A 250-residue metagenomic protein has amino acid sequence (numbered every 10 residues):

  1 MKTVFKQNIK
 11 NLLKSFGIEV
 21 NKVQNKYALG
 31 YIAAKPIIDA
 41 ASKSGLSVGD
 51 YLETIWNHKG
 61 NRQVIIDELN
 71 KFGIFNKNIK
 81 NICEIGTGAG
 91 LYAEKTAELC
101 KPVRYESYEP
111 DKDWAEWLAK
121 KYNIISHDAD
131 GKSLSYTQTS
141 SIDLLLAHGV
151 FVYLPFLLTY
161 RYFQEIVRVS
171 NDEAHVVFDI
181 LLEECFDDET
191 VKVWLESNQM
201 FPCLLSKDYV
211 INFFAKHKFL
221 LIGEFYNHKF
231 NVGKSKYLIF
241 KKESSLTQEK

Functional and structural regions predicted by a protein language model:
T3-I79, I85-L134, L154-Y160, H175-K250: Class I (Rossmann-like) S-adenosyl-L-methionine-dependent methyltransferase catalytic domain, capturing the SAM-binding
L146: A conserved beta-strand element that flanks and buttresses the S-adenosyl-L-methionine
G149-V150: Short catalytic micro-motifs in class I SAM-dependent methyltransferases
Y160-D172: A short glycine-rich, Lys/Arg-flanked "PGG" loop and its adjoining helix->strand segment in the class I
